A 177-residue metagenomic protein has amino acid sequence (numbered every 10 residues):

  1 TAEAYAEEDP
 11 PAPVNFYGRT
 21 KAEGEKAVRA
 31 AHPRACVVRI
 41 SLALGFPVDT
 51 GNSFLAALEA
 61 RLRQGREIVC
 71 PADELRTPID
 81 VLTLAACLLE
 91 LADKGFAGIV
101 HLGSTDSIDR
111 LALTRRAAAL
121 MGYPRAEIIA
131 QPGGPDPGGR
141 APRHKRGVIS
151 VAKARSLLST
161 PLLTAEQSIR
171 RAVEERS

Functional and structural regions predicted by a protein language model:
T1-A2, P47-V48, D80, L111-L113: Short glycine-/acidic-enriched loop or helix-start segments at secondary-structure transitions that form or flank
T1-V38, L42: Catalytic helix-loop patch of NAD(P)-dependent Rossmann-fold dehydrogenases
E8, N15, R76-I79, I108 (+2 more regions): Residue-level signal for the nucleotide or nucleotide-sugar donor/cofactor binding architecture
P13, L44-F46, P135-A141: A short acidic, helix-capping loop that chelates divalent metal ions and anchors anionic groups
A27-R76, L82: NAD(P)-dependent short-chain dehydrogenase/reductase
L82-E90, R170: Amphipathic alpha-helical segments that line or abut small-molecule/effector binding pockets and mediate allosteric
C87, K94-R140, K145: Mid/C-terminal beta-alpha module of Rossmann-like enzyme folds, strongest in SDR-family dehydrogenases/epimerases
D109-R115, Q131-S177: Conserved C-terminal active-site "lid" loop/helix of NAD(P)H-dependent oxidoreductases that clamps the redox cofactor
